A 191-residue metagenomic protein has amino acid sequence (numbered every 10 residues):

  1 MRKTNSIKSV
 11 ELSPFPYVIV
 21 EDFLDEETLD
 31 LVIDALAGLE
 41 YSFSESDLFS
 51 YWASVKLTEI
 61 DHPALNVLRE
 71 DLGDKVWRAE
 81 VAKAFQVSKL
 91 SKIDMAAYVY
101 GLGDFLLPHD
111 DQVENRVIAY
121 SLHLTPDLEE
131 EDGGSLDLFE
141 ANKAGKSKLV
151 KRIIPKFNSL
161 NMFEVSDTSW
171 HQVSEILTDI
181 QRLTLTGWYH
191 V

Functional and structural regions predicted by a protein language model:
R2-A84: Non-heme Fe(II)/2-oxoglutarate
D61, N66-E70, W77-V191: Catalytic core of non-heme Fe(II) oxygenases with the double-stranded beta-helix
